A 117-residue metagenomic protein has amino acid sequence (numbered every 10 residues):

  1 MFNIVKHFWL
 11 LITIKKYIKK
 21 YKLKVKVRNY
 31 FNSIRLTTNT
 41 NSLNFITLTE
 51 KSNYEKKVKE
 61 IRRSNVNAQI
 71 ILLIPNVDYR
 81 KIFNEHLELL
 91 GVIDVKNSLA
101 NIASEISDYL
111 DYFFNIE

Functional and structural regions predicted by a protein language model:
I4-Y30: Two-component/phosphorelay signaling modules centered on CheY-like receiver
L11, N39-I70, N76-R80: Conserved phosphotransfer microenvironments
I14-K22, I61-R62, I106-L110: Hydrophobic, Leu/Ile/Phe/Ala-enriched alpha-helical segments that form helix-helix packing faces
V27-L43: Acidic, metal-coordinating helix/loop segments flanking the phosphotransfer/catalytic sites of two-component signaling
P75-Y79, F83-E117: Output/docking surface of receiver
